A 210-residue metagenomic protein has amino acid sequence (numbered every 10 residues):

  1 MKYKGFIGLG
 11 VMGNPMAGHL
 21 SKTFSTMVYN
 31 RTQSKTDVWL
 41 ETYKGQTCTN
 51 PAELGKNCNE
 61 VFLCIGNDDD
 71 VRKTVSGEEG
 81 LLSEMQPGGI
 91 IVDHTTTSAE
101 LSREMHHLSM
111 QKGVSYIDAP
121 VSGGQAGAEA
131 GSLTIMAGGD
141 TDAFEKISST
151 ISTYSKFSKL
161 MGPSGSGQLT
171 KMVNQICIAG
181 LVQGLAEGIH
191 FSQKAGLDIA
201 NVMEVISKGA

Functional and structural regions predicted by a protein language model:
M1-L63, G89, Q125: NAD(P)+-binding Rossmann beta1-loop-alpha1 motif at the extreme N-terminus of oxidoreductases
K4, T96-I176: Rossmann-fold dinucleotide-binding core
P51-K56, E60-V61, D68-L133: Rossmann-like NAD(P)(H) cofactor-binding subdomain of soluble oxidoreductases
K146, S166-A210: Helical "substrate-binding/catalytic lid" subdomain of Rossmann-like NAD(P)-dependent dehydrogenases/reductases
